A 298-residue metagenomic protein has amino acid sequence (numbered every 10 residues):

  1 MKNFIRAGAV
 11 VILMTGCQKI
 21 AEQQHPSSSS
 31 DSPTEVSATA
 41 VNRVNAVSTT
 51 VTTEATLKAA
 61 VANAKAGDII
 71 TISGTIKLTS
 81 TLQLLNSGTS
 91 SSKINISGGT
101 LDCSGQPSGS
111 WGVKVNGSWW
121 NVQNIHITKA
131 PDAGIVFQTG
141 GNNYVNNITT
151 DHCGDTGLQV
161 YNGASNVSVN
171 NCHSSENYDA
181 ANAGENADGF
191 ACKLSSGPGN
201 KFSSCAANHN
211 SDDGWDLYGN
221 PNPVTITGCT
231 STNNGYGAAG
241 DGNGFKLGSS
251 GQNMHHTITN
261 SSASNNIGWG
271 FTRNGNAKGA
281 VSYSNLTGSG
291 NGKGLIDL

Functional and structural regions predicted by a protein language model:
F4-A7, T15-V44: Bacterial Sec-dependent N-terminal signal peptides
A21, N42-V47, D68, K278-L298: Acidic, glycine- and Ser/Thr-rich low-complexity intrinsically disordered tracts in extracellular/secreted proteins
V36, V41-S73, K77: Acidic Gly/Asp/Thr-rich repetitive segments characteristic of extracellular carbohydrate-active and adhesion proteins
A55, T75-L78, A130, G141 (+1 more regions): Short beta->alpha connector loops
A66-S104, V115-W120: Beta-solenoid repeat scaffold
T81-L85, Q106-K114, K129-V136, H152-Y161 (+5 more regions): Extracellular beta-strand/beta-solenoid scaffold signature
K93, S97-T100, S118-K129, G141-G154 (+6 more regions): Right-handed parallel beta-helix
